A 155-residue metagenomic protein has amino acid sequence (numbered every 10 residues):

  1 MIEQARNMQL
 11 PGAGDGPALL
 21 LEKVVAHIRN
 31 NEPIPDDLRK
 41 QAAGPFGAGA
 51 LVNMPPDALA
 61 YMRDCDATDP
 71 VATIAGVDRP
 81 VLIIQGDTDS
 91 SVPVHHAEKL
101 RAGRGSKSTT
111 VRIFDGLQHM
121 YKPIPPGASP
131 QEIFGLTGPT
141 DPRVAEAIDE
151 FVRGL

Functional and structural regions predicted by a protein language model:
M1-T73: Accessory cap/linker subdomain of secreted extracellular hydrolases
L21, V71-I74, V94-E98, A145 (+1 more regions): Extracytoplasmic/secreted envelope proteins and their assembly/folding machinery, especially bacterial periplasmic
V77, I83-Q85, D89: Short beta-strand/loop motif that positions the catalytic acidic residue of the alpha/beta-hydrolase fold
R79, V92-G103: Short alpha-helix in the alpha/beta-hydrolase fold that links the catalytic acid
T88-V92, H119-M120: Acidic catalytic loop of the alpha/beta-hydrolase fold
S108-T110: Conserved beta-strand segments of alpha/beta enzyme cores
L117-Y121, P125-L155: Catalytic active-site module of serine/aspartate enzymes centered on a nucleophile-bearing elbow/loop
